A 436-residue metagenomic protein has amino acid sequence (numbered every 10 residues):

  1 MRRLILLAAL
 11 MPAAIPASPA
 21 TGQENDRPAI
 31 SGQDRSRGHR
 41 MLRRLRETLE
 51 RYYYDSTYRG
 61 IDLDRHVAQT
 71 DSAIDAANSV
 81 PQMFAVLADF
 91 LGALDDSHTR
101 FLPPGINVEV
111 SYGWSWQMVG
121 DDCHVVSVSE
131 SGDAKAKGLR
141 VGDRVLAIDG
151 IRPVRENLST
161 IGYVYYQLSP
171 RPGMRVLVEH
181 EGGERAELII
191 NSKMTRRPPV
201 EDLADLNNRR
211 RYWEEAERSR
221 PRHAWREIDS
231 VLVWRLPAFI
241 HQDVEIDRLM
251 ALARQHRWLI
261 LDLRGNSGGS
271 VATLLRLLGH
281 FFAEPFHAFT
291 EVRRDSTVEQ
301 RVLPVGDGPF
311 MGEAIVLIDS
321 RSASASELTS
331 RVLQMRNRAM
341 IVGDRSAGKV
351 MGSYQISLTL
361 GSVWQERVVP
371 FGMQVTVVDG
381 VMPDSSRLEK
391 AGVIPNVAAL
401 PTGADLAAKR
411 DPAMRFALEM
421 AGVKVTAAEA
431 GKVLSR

Functional and structural regions predicted by a protein language model:
L7-A14: Bacterial N-terminal signal peptides
G32-Y58: Mature N-terminal segment immediately following signal peptide/propeptide cleavage in secreted/periplasmic
L45, F90, G142, V176 (+6 more regions): Terminal peptide-recognition signature
S56-C123, G173, E181-W225, T426-R436: Extended, small/polar residue-biased N-terminal targeting/export presequences and adjacent propeptide/linker tracts
I106-R155, H241-Q242: PDZ/PDZ-like domain segments forming the peptide/carboxylate-binding groove, activating on the N-terminal beta-strands
A134-S159, I260-D262, R336, I341 (+2 more regions): Conserved PDZ fold ligand-binding element
D149-H256, E389-P401, L406-A407: C-terminal, low-ordered peptide segments at domain boundaries
N266-R410, M414, L418-M420: Conserved acidic, small-residue-rich alpha-beta core segments centered on
